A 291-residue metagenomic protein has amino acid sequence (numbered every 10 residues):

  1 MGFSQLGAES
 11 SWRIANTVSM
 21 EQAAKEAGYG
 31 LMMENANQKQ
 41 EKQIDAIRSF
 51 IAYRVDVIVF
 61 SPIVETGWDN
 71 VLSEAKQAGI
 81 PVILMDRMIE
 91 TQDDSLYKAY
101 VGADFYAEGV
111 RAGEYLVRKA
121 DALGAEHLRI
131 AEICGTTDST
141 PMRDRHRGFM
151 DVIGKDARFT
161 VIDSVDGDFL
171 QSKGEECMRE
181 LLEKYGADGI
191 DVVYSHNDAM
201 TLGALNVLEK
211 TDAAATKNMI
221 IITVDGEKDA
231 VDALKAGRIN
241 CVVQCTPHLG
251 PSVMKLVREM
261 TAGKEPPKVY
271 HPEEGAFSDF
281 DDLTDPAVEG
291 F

Functional and structural regions predicted by a protein language model:
M1, Q43, A99-H127, K173-M178 (+2 more regions): Hydrophobic alpha-helical segments within soluble ligand-binding/sensing domains
G2-S19, A23, L31-D45, S49 (+5 more regions): Extracytoplasmic "Venus flytrap"
W12-A27, E108-Y115, T140-F159, K173 (+2 more regions): Short, solvent-exposed amphipathic alpha-helices that sit in or adjacent to ligand/effector-binding or catalytic
A24-A36, R129-E132, I153-Q171, E273: Short beta-strand elements in bilobed, periplasmic/extracellular small-molecule ligand-binding domains
F60-Q77, F149, I162-D232: Hydrophobic alpha-helical
T66-A107, R129, E227-K235, F280-D281: Flexible loop/hinge segments that line or gate small-molecule binding clefts
I133-T137, P141, V152-I153, C245-F291: Hinge/cleft segment of the Venus flytrap/periplasmic-binding protein
